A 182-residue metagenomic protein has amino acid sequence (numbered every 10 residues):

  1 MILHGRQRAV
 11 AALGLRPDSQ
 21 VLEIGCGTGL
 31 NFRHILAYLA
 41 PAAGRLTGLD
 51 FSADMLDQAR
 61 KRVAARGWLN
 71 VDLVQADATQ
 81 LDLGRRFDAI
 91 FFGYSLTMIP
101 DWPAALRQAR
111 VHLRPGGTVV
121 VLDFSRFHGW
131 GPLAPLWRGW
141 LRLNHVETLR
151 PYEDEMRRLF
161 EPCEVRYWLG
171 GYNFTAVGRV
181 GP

Functional and structural regions predicted by a protein language model:
M1-P17, H34: Conserved alpha-helix/loop element of class I SAM-dependent methyltransferases that forms part of the SAM/SAH-binding
D18, A42, L113-T118: Short glycine-dipeptide loop
L22-I24, T28-Q80: Class I SAM-dependent methyltransferase SAM/SAH-binding core
T79-I90: A short acidic, Gly/Pro-enriched loop at the edge of an enzyme's catalytic core that lines a small-molecule cofactor
A89-D101: A short SAM/SAH-binding and catalytic strip from SAM-dependent methyltransferases
P103-P115: A short glycine-rich, Lys/Arg-flanked "PGG" loop and its adjoining helix->strand segment in the class I
V120-F174: C-terminal alpha-helical "lid/dimerization" subdomain adjacent to the S-adenosyl-L-methionine
A176-P182: C-terminal lobe and adjacent flexible extensions of AdoMet/dcAdoMet transferase-like proteins
